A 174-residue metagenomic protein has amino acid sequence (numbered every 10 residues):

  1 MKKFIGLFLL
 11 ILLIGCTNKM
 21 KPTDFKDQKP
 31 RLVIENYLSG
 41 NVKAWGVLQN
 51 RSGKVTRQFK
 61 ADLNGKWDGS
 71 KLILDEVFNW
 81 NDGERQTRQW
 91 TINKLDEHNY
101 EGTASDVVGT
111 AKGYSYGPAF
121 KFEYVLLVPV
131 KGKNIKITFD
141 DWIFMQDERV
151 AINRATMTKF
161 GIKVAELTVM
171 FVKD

Functional and structural regions predicted by a protein language model:
K2-L7: Sec-dependent signal peptide recognition, specifically the positively charged N-region followed immediately by
I14-G15: C-terminal motif of bacterial Sec signal peptides marking the signal peptidase cleavage site
K19-T23, L48, W67, D141 (+1 more regions): Sequence-level preference for short, compositionally simple segments enriched in small aliphatic or small polar residues
F25-N41: N-terminal helix-cap/turn-to-beta initiation motif at the start of protein domains
L38-G46, N153: A short, Trp-centered hydrophobic/proline-enriched beta-strand micro-motif
W45, Q49-V130: Central antiparallel beta-sheet cores of small beta-barrel/beta-sandwich binding domains
V55-A61, N134-F139, K163-A165: Amphipathic hydrophobic-ligand
D140-D174: Glycine-rich, aromatic-bearing surface loops/beta-hairpins
